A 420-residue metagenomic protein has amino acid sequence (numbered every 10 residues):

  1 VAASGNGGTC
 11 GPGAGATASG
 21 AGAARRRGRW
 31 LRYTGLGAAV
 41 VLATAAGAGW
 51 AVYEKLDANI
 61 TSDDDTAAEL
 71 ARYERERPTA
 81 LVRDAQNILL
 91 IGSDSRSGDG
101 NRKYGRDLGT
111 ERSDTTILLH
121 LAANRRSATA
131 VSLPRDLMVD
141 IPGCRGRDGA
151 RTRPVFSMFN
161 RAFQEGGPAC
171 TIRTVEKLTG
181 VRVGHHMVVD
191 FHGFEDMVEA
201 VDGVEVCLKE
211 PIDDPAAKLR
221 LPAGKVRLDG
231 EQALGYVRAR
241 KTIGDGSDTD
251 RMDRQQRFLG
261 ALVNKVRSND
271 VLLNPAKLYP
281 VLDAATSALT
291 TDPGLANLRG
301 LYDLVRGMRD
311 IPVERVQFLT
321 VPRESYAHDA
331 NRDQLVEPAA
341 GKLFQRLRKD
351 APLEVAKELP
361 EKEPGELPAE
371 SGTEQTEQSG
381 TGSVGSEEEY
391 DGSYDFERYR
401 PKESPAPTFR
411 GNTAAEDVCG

Functional and structural regions predicted by a protein language model:
A2-G420: Non-catalytic, solvent-exposed segments at the cell envelope interface
